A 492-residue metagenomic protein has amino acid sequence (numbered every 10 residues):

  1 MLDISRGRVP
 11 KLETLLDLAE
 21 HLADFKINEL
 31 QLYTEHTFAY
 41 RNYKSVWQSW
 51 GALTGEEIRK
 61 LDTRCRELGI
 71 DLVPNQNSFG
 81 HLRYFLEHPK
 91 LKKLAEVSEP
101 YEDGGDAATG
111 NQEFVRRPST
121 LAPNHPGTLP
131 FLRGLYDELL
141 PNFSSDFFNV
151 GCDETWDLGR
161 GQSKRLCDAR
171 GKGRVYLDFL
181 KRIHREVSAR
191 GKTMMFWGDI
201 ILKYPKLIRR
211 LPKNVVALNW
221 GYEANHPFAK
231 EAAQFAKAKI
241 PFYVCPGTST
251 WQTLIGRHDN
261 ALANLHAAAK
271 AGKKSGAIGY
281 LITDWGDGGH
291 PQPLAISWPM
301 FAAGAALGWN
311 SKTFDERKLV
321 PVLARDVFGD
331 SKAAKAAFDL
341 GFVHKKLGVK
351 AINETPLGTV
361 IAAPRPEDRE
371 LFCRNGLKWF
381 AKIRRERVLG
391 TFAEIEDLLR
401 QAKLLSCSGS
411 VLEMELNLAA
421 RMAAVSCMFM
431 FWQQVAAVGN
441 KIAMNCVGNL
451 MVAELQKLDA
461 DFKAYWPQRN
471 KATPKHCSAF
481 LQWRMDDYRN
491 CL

Functional and structural regions predicted by a protein language model:
M1-V175, K181-S188, M195, V244-P246 (+3 more regions): Feature activates predominantly on carbohydrate-active enzymes
E20, E56, K60-T63, G69 (+2 more regions): Substrate-binding groove of N-acetylhexosamine-processing glycoside hydrolases
